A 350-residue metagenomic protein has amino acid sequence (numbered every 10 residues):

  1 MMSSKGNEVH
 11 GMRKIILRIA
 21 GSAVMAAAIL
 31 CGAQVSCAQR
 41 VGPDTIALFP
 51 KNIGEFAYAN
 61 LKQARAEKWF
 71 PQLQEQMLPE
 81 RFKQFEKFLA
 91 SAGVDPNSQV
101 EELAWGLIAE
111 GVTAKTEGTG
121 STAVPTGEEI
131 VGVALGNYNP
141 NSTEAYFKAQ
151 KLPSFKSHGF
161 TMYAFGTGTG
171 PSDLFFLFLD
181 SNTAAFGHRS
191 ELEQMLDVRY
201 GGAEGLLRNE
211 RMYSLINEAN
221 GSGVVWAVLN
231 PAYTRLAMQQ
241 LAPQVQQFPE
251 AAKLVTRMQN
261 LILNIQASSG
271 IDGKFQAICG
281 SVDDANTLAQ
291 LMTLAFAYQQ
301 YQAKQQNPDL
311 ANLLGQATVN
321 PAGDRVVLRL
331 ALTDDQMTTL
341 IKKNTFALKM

Functional and structural regions predicted by a protein language model:
M1-L17: N-terminal secretory signal peptides that target proteins for export/translocation
A20-G32: Bacterial N-terminal signal peptides
C37-F165, T169-P171, I216-K253, L288-Q316 (+1 more regions): Structural boundary/hinge residues at secondary-structure and domain interfaces
A57, G132, Q259-L263, S269-A277 (+2 more regions): One face of beta-strands
A57, G170-Y200, G270, T318-M337: A short, solvent-exposed beta-edge/loop patch
L61-K62, I108, L135-N139, G168 (+5 more regions): Solvent-exposed coil/turn segments that connect beta secondary-structure elements in extracytoplasmic/periplasmic
S172-A237: A conserved glycine-rich beta-strand in the N-terminal activation segment of trypsin-fold
G202-G205, I265-Q306: Gly/Pro-enriched, hydrophobic low-complexity segments that function as extracytoplasmic propeptides/linkers
